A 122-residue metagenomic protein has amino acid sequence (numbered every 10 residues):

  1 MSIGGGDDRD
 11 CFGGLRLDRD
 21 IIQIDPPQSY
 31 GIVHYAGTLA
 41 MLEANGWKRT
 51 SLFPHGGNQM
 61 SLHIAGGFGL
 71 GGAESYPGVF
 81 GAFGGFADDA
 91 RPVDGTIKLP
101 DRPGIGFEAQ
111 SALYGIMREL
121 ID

Functional and structural regions predicted by a protein language model:
M1-P100: Shared catalytic-loop signature of beta/alpha-barrel
G104-D122: Extended hydrophobic packing segments that form well-structured cores
